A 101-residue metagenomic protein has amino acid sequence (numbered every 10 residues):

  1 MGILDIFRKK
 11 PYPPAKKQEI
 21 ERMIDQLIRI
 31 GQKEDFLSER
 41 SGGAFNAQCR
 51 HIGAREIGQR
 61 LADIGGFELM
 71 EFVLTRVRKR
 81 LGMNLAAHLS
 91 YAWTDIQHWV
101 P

Functional and structural regions predicted by a protein language model:
I3-I28, E39: Short, charge/polar-rich alpha-helical segments
K17, A47-H51: Alpha-solenoid helical-repeat scaffolds
Q32-A47, F67: Charged, low-complexity interaction regions
I52-V73, Y91-T94: Amphipathic alpha-helical coiled-coil segments
E71-P101: Amphipathic alpha-helical binding modules
